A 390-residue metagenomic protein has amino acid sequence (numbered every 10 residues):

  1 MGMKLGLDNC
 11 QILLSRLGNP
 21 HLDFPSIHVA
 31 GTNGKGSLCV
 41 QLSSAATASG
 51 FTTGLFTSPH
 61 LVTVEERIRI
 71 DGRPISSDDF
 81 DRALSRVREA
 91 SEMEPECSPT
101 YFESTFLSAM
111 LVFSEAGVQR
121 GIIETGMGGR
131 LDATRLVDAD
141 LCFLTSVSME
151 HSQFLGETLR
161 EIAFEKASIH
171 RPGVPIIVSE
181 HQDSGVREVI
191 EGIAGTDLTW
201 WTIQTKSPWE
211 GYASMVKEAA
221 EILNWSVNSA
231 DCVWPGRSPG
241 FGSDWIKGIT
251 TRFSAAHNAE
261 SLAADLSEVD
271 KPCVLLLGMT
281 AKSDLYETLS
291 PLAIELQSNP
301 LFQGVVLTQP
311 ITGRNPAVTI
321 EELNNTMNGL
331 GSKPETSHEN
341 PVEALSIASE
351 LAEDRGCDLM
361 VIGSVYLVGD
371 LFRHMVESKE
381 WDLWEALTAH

Functional and structural regions predicted by a protein language model:
M1-Q11: N-terminal pre-Walker A segment at the start of P-loop NTPase domains
L7, L14-D23, T47-V137, Q153-L155 (+2 more regions): ATP-dependent carboxylate-amine ligase catalytic core
I27-G31: Hydrophobic anchor at the beta1->P-loop junction of P-loop NTPases
L38-Q41: Hydrophobic positions on the alpha1 helix immediately C-terminal to the Walker A/P-loop
C97, Q119-E124, A139-V227: Acidic, Mg2+-coordinating active-site environments of NTP-dependent enzymes
R120, A133-R135, A139-F143, S148-H151 (+1 more regions): Nucleotide phosphate-binding/pyrophosphate-handling subdomain across enzymes that bind or process nucleotide phosphates
D183-W201, K206-E210, T250-T251, P291-D358: C-terminal helical cap/extension that packs against the catalytic core of soluble nucleotide-cofactor enzymes
P310-G313, E380-H390: Short, flexible loop segments at boundaries between secondary-structure elements
